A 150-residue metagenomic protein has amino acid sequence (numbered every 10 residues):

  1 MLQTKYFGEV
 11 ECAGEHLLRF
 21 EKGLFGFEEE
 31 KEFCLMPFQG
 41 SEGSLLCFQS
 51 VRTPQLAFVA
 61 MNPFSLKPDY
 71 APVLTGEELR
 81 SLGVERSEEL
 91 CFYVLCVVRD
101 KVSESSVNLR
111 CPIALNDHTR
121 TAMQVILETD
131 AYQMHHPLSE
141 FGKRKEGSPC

Functional and structural regions predicted by a protein language model:
M1-P68, S87-C150: Long, compositionally biased stretches
D69-L74: Extended catalytic/binding region for NAD+/ADP-ribose chemistry, centered on the ART fold
G76-R86: Short active-site loop/helix that positions an aromatic residue
